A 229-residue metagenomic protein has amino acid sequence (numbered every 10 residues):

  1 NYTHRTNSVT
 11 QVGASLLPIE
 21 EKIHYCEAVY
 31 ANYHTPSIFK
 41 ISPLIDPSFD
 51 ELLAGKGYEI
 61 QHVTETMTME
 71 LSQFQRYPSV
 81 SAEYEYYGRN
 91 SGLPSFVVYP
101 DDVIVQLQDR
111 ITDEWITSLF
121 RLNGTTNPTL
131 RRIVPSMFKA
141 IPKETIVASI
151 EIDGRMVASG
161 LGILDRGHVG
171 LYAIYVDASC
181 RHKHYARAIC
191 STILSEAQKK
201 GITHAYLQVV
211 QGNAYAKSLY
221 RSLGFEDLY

Functional and structural regions predicted by a protein language model:
Y2-S8, Q61, L164-L171, R181: A conserved beta-turn-beta hairpin within the catalytic core of GNAT-like acetyltransferases that forms part
T10-L17, I174-R181, V210: A short, internal acetyl-CoA/4′-phosphopantetheine-binding micro-motif in the GNAT/acyltransferase core
L17-D113: Acyl-donor-binding surface of acyltransferase catalytic domains
I19-E27, V176, H182-S195, K199 (+1 more regions): Conserved acetyl-CoA-binding loop-helix of GNAT-fold acetyltransferases
Y33-S42, A197-Q208: Conserved GNAT acetyl-CoA-binding A-motif
D46-I60, R187, Q211-Y229: Conserved active-site alpha-helix within GNAT-family acetyltransferase domains
T129-D177: A conserved beta-strand-loop-helix scaffold within acyl/acetyltransferase catalytic domains
